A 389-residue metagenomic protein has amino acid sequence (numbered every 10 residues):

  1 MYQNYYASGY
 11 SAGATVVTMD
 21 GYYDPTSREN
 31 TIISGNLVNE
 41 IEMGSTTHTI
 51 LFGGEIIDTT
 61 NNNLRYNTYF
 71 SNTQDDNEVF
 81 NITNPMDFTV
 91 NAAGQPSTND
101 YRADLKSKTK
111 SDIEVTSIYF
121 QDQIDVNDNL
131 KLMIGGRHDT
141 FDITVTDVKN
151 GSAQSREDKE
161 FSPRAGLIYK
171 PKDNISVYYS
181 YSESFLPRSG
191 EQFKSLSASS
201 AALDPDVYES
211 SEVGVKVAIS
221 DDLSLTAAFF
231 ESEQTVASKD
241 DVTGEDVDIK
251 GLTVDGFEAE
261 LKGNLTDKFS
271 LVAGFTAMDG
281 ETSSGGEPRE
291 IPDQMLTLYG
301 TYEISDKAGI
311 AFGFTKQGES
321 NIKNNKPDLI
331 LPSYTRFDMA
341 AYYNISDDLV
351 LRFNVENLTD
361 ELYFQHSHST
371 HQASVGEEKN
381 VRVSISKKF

Functional and structural regions predicted by a protein language model:
M1-E40, I113-T146, E160-K170, I175-L186 (+1 more regions): Surface-exposed extracellular loop regions of Gram-negative outer-membrane beta-barrel proteins
M1-N4, K170, S176-Y178, D204-T276 (+1 more regions): Membrane-embedded beta-barrel scaffold of Gram-negative outer-membrane proteins
D20-T146: Face-selective signature of the C-terminal outer-membrane beta-barrel domain
I33-N39, I118-I124, A165-Y169, V213-V217 (+6 more regions): Residues on the lipid-exposed face of transmembrane beta-strands in outer-membrane beta-barrel proteins
S45, N129-L132, D173-V177, D221-L225 (+4 more regions): Repeated loop/turn-to-beta-strand initiation elements of outer-membrane beta-barrel proteins
F52-D58, I134-H138, V177-E183, A227-E231 (+3 more regions): Transmembrane beta-barrel strands of outer-membrane/channel proteins
D128, F229-E233, D248-N325, T359-L362 (+1 more regions): Gram-negative outer-membrane beta-barrel transporters
G318-K323, Y342-F389: C-terminal beta-signal and adjacent terminal beta-strands/loops of Gram-negative outer-membrane beta-barrel proteins
